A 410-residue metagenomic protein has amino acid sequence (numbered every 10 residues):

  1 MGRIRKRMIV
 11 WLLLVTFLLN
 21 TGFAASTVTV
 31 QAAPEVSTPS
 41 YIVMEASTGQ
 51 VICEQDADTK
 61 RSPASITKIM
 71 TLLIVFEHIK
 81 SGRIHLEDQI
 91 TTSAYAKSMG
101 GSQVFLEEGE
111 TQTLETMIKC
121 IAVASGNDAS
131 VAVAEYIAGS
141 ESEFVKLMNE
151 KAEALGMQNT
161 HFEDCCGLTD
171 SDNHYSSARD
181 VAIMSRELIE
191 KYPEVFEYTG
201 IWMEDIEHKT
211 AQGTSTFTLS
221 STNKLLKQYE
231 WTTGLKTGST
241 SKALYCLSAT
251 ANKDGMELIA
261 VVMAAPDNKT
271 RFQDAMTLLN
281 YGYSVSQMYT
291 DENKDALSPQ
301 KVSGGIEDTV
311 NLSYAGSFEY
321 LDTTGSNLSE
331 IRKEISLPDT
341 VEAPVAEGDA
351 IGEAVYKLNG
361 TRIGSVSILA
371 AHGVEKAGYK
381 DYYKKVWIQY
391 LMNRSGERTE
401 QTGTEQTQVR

Functional and structural regions predicted by a protein language model:
M1-A32, W387-Y390, R394, Q408-R410: Gram-positive cell-envelope targeting signals
G2-I4, S65, N268, G282: Short alpha-helical segments used as structural interaction elements across diverse proteins
R3-R5, N20-A24, H85, T116 (+4 more regions): A composition-driven signal for long, intrinsically disordered, charge-rich low-complexity tracts
K6-M8, I69, K253: Hydrophobic alpha-helical segments, especially transmembrane helices and their immediate juxtamembrane helical caps
F17-P193: Active-site-adjacent loops and short helices of periplasmic peptidoglycan-processing enzymes
M157-H161, D172-Y175, R179-R410: Domain-terminus/edge residues, biased toward the C-terminal soluble/receptor-binding domains of extracytoplasmic
